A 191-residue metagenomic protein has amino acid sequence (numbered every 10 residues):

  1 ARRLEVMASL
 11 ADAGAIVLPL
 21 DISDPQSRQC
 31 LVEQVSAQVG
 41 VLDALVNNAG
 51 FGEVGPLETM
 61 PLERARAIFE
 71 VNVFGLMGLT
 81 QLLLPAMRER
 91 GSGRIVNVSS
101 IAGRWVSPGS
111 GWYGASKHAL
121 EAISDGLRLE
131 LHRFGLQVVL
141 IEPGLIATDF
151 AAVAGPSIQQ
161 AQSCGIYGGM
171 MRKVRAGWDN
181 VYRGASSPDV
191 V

Functional and structural regions predicted by a protein language model:
V17, M60, I68-F69: A hydrophobic alpha-helix adjacent to the NAD(P)-binding/active-site core of NAD(P)-dependent oxidoreductases, strongly
L20-C30, L62: The beta1-alpha1 cofactor-binding region of Rossmann-like NAD(H)/NADP(H)-dependent oxidoreductases
Q34-L45, E53: A glycine-rich helix->loop->beta "capping" turn within Rossmann-like NAD(P)(H)-dependent oxidoreductase domains
P56-L57, R64-R66: Substrate-binding pocket helix/loop in short-chain dehydrogenase/reductase
T80, S116: Active-site helix of classical SDR
S100: Residue(s) in the substrate-gating loop at a strand-loop-helix junction that position the organic substrate next
R133-Y182: C-terminal beta-strand-loop-alpha-helix "lid" module of Rossmann-like NAD(P)-dependent dehydrogenases
